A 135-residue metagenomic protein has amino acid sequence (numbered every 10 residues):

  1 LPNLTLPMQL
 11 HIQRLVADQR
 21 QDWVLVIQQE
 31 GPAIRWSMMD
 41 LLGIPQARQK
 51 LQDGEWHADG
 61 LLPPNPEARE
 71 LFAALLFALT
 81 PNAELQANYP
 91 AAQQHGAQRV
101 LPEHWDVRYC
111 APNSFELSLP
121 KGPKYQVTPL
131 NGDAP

Functional and structural regions predicted by a protein language model:
L1-L4, V26-I27, P102-Y109: Short linear motifs in intrinsically disordered
L1-W23: N-terminal leader/targeting segments and the immediate start of mature chains
P2-T5, Q29-P32, Q49: Edge/loop elements at the starts and ends of beta-strands within beta-rich repeat scaffolds
H11-Q13, I44, R48, E55-P135: Mature, soluble, non-transmembrane domains
V16-G43: Structural recognition of beta-strand segments within beta-rich domains
